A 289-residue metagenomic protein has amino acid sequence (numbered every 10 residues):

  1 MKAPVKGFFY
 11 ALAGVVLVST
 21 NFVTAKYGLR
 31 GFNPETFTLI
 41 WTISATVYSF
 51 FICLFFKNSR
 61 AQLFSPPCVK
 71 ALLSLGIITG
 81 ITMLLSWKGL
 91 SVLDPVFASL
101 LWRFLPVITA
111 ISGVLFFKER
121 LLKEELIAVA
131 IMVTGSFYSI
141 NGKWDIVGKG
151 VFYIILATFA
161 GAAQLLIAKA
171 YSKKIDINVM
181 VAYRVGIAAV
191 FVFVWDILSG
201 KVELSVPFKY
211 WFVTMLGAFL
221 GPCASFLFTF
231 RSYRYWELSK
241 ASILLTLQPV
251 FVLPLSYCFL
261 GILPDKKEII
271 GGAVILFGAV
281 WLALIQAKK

Functional and structural regions predicted by a protein language model:
M1-L39, I77, I81, L85 (+2 more regions): Glycine-/small-residue-enriched transmembrane alpha-helix faces in small-molecule transporters and effluxers
K6-V16, R60-S86, K149-F159, D196 (+2 more regions): Loop-to-transmembrane-helix transition segments
N21, S44-Y48, L101-L115, A130-I131 (+3 more regions): Alpha-helical transmembrane segments of compact multi-pass small-molecule transporters, enriched in specific families
V23-P34, R60-L63, S91, P95 (+3 more regions): Membrane-interface helix termini and inter-helical loops of multi-pass transporters
G28, F37, W41, G89 (+8 more regions): Hydrophobic/aromatic residues within transmembrane alpha-helices of multi-pass small-molecule transporters
G31-I81, I108, A160-I167, V181-G200 (+2 more regions): Transmembrane alpha-helices of multi-pass small-molecule transport proteins
L39-I40, F97-F104, A168-A189, P222-C258: Helix-helix packing/entry segments at the starts of transmembrane helices
S49, S112, L121-N141, V192 (+2 more regions): Hydrophobic transmembrane alpha-helices of multi-pass small-molecule transport proteins
